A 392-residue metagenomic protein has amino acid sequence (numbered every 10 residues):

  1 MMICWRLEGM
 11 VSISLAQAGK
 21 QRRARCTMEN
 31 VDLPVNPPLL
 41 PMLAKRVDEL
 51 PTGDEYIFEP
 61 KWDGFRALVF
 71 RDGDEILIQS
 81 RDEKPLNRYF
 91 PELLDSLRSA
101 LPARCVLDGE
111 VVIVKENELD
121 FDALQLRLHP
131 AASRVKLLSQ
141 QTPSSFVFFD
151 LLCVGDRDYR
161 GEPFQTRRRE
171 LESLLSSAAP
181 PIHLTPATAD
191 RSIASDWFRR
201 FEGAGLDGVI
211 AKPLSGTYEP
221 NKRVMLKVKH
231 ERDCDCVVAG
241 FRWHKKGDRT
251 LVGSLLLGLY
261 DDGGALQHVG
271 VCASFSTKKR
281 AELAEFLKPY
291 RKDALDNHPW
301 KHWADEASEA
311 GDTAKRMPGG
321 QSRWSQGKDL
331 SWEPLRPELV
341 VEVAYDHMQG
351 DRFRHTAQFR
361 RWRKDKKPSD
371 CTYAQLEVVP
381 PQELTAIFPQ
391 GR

Functional and structural regions predicted by a protein language model:
I3-R392: Catalytic cores of nucleic-acid ligases and guanylyltransferases
